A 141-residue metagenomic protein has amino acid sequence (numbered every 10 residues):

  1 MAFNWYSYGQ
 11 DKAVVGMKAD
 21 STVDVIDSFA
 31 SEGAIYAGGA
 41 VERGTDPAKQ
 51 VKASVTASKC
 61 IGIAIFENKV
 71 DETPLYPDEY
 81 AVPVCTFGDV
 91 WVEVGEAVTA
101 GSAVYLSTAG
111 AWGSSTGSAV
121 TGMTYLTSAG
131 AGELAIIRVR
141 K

Functional and structural regions predicted by a protein language model:
M1-K141: Surface-exposed, low-hydrophobicity beta-strand/loop segments enriched in small/polar/acidic residues
